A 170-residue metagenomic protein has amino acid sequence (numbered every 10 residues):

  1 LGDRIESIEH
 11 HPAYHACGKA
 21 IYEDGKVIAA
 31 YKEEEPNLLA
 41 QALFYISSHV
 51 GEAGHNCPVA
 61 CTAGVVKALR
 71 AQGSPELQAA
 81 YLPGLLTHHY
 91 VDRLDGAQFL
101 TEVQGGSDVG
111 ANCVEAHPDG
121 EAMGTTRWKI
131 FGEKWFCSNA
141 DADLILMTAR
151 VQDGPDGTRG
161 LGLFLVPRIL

Functional and structural regions predicted by a protein language model:
L1-E34: Extended, charge-enriched "interface" segments that sit outside catalytic cores
A30-V65: Extended, domain-scale alpha-helical bundle/helix-rich regions
C57-A63, D92-E102, L163: Core alpha/beta catalytic barrel or barrel-like domain that forms the active/cofactor pocket in diverse metabolic
A60-E76: N-terminal glycine-rich flavin-associated loop
A63-A68, Q104-D108, F136-N139, G154-D156: Flexible loop/turn segments at secondary-structure boundaries
V65, Q98, A116, I130-G132 (+1 more regions): Buried hydrophobic positions in well-ordered alpha/beta secondary-structure cores of metabolic enzymes
G73-D119, M123-T126: Internal maturation/activation junctions in enzymes
R127-L170: A short core secondary-structure module
